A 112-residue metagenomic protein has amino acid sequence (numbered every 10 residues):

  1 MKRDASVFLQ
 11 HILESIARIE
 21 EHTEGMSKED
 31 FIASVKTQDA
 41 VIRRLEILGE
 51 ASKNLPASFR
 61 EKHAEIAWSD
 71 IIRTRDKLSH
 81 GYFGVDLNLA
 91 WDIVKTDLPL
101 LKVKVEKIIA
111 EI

Functional and structural regions predicted by a protein language model:
M1-I112: Solvent-exposed interaction patches of small proteins and small membrane subunits
